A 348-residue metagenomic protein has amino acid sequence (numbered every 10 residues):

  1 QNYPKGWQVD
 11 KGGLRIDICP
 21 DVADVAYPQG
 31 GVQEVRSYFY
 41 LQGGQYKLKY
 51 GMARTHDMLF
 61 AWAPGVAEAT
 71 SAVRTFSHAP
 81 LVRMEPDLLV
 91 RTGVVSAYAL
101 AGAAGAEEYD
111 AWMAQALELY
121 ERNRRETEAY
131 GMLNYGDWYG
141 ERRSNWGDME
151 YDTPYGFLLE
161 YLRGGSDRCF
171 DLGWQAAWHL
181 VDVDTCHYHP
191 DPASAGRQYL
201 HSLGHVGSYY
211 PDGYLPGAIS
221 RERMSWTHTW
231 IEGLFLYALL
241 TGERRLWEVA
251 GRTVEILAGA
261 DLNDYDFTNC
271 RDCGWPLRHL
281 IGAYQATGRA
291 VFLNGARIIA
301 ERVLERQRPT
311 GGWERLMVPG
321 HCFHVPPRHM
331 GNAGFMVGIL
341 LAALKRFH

Functional and structural regions predicted by a protein language model:
Q1-H348: Catalytic cores of extracellular degradative/oxidative enzymes
